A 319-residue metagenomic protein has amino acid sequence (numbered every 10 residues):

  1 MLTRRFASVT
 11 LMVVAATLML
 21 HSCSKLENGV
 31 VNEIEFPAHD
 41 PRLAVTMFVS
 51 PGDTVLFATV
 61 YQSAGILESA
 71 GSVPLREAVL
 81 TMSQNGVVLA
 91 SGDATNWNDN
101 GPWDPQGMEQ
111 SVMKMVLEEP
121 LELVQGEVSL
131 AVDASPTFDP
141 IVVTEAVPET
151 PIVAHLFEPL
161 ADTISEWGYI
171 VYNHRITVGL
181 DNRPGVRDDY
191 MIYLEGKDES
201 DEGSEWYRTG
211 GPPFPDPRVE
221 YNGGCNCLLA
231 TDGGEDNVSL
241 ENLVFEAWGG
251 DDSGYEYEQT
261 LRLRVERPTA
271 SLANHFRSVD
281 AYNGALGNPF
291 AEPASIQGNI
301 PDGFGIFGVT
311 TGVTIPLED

Functional and structural regions predicted by a protein language model:
M1-T10: Bacterial N-terminal signal peptides that target proteins for export
M19-S22: C-terminal motif of bacterial Sec signal peptides marking the signal peptidase cleavage site
S24-D319: A sequence/structural signal for flexible, mid-protein segments enriched in small/helix-disrupting residues
